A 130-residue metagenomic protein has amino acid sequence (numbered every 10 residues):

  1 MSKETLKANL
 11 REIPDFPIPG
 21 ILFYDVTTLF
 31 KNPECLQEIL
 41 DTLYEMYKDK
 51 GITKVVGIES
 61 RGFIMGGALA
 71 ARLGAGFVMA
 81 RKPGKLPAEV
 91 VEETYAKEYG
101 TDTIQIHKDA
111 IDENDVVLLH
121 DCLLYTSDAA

Functional and structural regions predicted by a protein language model:
M1-I52: Active-site-facing substrate-recognition patch
G20, V55, F77: Residue-level signature of catalytic and energy-coupling elements of molecular machines, predominantly ATP/GTP-dependent
I52-E59: Short glycine-rich phosphate-binding loop at a beta-alpha junction
G57, L119-H120: Generic enzyme active-site microenvironment
S60, L123-L124: Residue-level detector of alpha-helix initiation sites
I64-L73: Short Gly/Thr/Asp-enriched flexible loops that form oxyanion-binding sites at enzyme active sites
G76-L118: Short, glycine/charge-rich flexible loops or terminal/linker lids adjacent to PRPP-binding catalytic cores
Y125-A130: Conserved small/polar residues in nucleotide/adenosyl-binding loops
